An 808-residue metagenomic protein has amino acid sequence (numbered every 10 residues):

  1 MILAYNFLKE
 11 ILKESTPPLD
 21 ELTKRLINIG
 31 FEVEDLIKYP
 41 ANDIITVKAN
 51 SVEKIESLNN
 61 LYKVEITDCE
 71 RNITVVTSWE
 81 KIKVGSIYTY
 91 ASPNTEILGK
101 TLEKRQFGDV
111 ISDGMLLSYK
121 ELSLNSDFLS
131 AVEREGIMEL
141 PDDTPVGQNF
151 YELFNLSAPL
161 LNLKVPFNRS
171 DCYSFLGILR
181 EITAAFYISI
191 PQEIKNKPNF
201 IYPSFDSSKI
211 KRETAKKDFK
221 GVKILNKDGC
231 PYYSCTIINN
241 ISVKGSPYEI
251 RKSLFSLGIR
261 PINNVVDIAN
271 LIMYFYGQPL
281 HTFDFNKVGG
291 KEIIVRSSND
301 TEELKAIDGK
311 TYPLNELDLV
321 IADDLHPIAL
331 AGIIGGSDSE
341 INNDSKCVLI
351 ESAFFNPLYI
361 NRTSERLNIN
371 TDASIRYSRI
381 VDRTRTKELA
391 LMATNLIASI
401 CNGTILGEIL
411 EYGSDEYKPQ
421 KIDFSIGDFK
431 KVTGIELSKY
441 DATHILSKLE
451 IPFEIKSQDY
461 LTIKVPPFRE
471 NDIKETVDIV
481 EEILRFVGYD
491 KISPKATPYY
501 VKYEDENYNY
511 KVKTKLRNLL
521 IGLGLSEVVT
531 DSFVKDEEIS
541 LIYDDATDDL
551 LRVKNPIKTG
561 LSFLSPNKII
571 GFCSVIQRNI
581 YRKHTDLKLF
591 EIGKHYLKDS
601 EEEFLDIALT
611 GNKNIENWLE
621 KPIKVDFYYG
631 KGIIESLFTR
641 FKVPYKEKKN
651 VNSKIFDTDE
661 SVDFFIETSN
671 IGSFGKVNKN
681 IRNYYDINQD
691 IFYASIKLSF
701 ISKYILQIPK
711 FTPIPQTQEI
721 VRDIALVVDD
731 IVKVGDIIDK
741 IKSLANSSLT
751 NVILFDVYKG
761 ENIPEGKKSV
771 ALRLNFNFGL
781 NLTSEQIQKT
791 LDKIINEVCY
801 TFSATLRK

Functional and structural regions predicted by a protein language model:
M1-K209, L349, R366, D372 (+3 more regions): Phosphate-backbone binding interfaces of nucleic-acid-interacting proteins
I2-F7, E80-I87, F167-A185, G258-D284 (+5 more regions): Conserved phosphate/anionic-ligand binding catalytic regions in large, soluble enzymes, centered on
L3-K9, A158-P166, P231-N239, D372-I380 (+8 more regions): Short, hydrophobic beta-strand segments
T46-V76, R251-K252, S256, N263 (+1 more regions): Conserved mixed alpha/beta core segments that line enzyme active sites in large multi-domain catalysts
S112-S123, D127-I137, Y151, P159 (+5 more regions): Mobile "lid/hinge" segments at catalytic clefts and subdomain interfaces of large enzymes
F186-I224, C401-F429: Terminal amphipathic helices with adjacent charged low-complexity linkers/tails
I422-I426, K430-T585, R722, R773-K808: Extended, well-folded interaction surfaces typified by the phenylalanyl-tRNA synthetase beta subunit core
K448-S457, T462, S600, N614-K808: A carboxyl-terminal module marker
